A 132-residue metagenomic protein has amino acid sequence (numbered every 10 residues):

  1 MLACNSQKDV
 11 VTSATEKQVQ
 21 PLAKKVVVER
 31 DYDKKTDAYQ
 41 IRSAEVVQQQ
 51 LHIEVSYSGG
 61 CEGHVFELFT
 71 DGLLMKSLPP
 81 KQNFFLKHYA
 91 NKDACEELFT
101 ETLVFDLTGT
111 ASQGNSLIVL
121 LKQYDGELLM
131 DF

Functional and structural regions predicted by a protein language model:
L2-A3: C-terminal motif of bacterial Sec signal peptides marking the signal peptidase cleavage site
S6: Short, conserved catalytic or interaction motifs in soluble domains
V11-E45: Transition segment at domain starts
E45, V104-T108, D131: Generic structural detector for well-ordered beta-strands
V47-D93: Mature extracytoplasmic domains of secretory-pathway proteins
L86-I118, Y124: Short, solvent-exposed, Trp/other aromatic-anchored flexible loops in extracytoplasmic proteins
K122-F132: Short, low-complexity, Pro/Ser/Thr/Gly-rich segments in the mature regions of secreted, periplasmic
